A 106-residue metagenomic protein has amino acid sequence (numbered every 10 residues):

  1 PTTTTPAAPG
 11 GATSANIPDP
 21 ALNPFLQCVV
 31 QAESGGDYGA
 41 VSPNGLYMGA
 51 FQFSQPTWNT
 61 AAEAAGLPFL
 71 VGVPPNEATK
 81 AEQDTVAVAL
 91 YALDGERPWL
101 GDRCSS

Functional and structural regions predicted by a protein language model:
P1-Q31, C104-S106: Intrinsically disordered, low-complexity, Pro/Ser/Thr/Asn/Gly/Ala-rich spacer/linker segments adjacent to signal
A8-P9, P43, W99: Intrinsically disordered, low-complexity segments enriched in small/polar residues
N16-P24, M48, Q52, P74-E82: Soluble non-cytosolic domains of exported or imported proteins
Q27-Q31, D37-Y38, G49-S54, A89-Y91: Structural recognition of the beta-strand scaffold that forms the well-ordered cores of secreted hydrolase catalytic
S34-G35, E96: Generic structural signal for secondary-structure transition and capping sites
G36-A40, T60: Short, solvent-exposed loop/turn elements at domain surfaces
A40-S42, L46: Solvent-exposed, well-ordered loop and adjacent helix/strand elements within mature globular domains that form
L46, P56-S106: Catalytic and binding regions of secreted/periplasmic enzymes and modules that target cell-wall glycans
